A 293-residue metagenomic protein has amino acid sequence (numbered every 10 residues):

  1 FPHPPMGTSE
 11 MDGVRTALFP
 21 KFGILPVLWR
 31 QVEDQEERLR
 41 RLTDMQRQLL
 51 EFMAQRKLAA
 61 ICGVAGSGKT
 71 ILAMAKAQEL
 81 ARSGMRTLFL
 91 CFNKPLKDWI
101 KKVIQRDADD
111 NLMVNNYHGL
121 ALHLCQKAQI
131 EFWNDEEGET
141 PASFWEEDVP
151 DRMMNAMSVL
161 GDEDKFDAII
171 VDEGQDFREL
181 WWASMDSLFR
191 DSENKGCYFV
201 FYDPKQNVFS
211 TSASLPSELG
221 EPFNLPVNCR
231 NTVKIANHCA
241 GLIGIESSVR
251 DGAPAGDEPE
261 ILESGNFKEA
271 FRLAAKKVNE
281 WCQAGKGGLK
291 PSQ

Functional and structural regions predicted by a protein language model:
F1-P20: Accessory nucleic-acid engagement/destabilization modules that flank
F1-P5, N134-T140: Charged, low-complexity surface segments at secondary-structure and domain boundaries
T16-L42, C62, P254-G256: Conserved adenine-nucleotide phosphate-binding loops and their immediately adjacent elements
L39, D44-S67, I71-E131, G138-E139 (+2 more regions): Conserved helicase motor core of SF1/SF2 NTP-dependent helicases
